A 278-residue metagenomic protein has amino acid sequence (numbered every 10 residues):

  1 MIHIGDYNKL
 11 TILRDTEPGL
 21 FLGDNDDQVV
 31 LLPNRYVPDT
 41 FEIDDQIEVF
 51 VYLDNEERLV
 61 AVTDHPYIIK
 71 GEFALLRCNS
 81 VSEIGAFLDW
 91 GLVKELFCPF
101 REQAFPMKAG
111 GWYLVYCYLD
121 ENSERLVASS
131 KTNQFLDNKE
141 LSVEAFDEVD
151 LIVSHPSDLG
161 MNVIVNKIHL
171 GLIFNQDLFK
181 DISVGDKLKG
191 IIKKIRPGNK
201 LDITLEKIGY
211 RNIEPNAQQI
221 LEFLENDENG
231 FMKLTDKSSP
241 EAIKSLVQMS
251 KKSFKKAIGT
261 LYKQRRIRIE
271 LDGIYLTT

Functional and structural regions predicted by a protein language model:
M1-T278: Single-stranded RNA-binding regions, centering on S1/OB-family and related RNA-binding modules
